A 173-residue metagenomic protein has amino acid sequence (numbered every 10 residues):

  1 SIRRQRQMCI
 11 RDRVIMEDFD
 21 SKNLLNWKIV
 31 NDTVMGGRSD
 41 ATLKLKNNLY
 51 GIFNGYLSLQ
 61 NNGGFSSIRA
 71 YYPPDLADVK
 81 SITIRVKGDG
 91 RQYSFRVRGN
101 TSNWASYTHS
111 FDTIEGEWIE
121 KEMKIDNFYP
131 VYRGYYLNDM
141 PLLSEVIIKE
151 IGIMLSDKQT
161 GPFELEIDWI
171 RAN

Functional and structural regions predicted by a protein language model:
S1-I10: Single conserved hydrophobic/aromatic residue that forms the stacking wall/gate of nucleotide- or nucleobase-binding
R11-N173: Beta-rich carbohydrate-recognition modules and glycan-binding surfaces
